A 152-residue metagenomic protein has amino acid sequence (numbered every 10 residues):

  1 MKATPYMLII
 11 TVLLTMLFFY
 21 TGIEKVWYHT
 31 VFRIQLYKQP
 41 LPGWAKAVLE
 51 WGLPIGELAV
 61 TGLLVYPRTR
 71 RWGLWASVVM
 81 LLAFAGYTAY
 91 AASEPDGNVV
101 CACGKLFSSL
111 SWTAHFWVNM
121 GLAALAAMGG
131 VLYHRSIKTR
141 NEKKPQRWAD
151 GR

Functional and structural regions predicted by a protein language model:
M1-R152: Membrane-interfacial helix-loop segments of redox and metal-homeostasis proteins, especially TM-loop-TM junctions
